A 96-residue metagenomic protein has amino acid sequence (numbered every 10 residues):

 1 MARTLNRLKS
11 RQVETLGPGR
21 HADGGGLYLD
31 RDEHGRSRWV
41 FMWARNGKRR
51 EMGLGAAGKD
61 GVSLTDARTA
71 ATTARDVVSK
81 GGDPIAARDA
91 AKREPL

Functional and structural regions predicted by a protein language model:
M1-L96: Basic/aromatic DNA-contact patch characteristic of tyrosine site-specific recombinases
